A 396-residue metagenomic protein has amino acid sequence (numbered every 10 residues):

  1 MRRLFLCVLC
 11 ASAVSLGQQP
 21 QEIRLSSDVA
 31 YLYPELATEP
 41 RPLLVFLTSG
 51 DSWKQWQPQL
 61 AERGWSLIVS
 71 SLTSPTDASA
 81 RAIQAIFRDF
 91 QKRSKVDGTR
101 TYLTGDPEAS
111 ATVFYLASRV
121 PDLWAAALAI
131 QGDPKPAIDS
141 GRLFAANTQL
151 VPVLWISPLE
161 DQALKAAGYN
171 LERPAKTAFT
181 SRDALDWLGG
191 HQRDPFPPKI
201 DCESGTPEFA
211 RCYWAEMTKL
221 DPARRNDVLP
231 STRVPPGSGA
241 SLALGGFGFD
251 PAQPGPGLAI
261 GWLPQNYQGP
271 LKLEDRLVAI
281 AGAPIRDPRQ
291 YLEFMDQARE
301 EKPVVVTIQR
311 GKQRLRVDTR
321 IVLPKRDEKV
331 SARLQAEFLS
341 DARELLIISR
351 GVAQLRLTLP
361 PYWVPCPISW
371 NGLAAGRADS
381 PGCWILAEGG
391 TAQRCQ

Functional and structural regions predicted by a protein language model:
L16-L43, Y115, R289, W363 (+1 more regions): A domain-start/cap signature at the N-terminus of enzymes
P34-E35, A126, Q131-Q192: The feature captures the conserved acid-bearing segment of alpha/beta-hydrolase catalytic domains
P34-E39, D77-P107, S118-L123: Gly/Ser-rich "nucleophile elbow"/oxyanion-hole loop immediately N-terminal to the catalytic nucleophile in hydrolases
R41-K92: Active-site machinery of serine-nucleophile hydrolases
Q162-A243, A252, R320-R343, R350: C-terminal catalytic histidine-bearing segment of alpha/beta-hydrolase fold enzymes
S238-A279, A283-R286: PDZ/PDZ-like domain segments forming the peptide/carboxylate-binding groove, activating on the N-terminal beta-strands
V278, E293-K325: PDZ-domain C-terminal substructure recognizer with occasional recognition of PDZ-binding tails
R350-W370: Surface-exposed beta-strand/loop patches in extracellular or lumenal glycoproteins
